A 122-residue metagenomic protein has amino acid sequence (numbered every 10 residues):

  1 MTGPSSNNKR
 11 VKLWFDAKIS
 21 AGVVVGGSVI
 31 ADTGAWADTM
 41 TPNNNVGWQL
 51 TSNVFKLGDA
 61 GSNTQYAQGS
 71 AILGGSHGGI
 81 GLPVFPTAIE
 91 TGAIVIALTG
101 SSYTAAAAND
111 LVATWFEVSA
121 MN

Functional and structural regions predicted by a protein language model:
M1-N122: Surface-exposed molecular-recognition determinants
